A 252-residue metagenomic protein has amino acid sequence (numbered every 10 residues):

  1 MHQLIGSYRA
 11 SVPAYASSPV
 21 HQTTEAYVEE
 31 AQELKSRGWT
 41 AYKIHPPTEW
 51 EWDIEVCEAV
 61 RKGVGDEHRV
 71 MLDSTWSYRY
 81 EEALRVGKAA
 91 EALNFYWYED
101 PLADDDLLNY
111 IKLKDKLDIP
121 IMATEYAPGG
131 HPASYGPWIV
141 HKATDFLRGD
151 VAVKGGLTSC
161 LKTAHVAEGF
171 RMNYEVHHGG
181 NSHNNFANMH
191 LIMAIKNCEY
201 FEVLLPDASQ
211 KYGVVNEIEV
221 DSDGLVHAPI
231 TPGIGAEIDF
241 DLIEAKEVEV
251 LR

Functional and structural regions predicted by a protein language model:
M1-M71, T75-L84, K88-A92, K116 (+1 more regions): N-terminal capping/lid subdomain adjacent to the active-site entrance of alpha/beta enzymes
Y15-S17, K43-H45, M71-T75, E99-P101 (+3 more regions): A cross-family glycoside hydrolase active-site/sugar-binding cleft signature
V20-T23, P47-D53, S74-E81, E99-D106 (+4 more regions): Short, small-residue-enriched loops and turns at beta-alpha junctions that line or gate enzyme active sites
T40-P47, L93-E99, A143-G149: Active-site groove signature of glycoside hydrolases
Y42, D73, Y98, W138 (+3 more regions): Conserved, mostly hydrophobic/aromatic
K88, N94, D105-L225, P229: Shared catalytic-loop signature of beta/alpha-barrel
